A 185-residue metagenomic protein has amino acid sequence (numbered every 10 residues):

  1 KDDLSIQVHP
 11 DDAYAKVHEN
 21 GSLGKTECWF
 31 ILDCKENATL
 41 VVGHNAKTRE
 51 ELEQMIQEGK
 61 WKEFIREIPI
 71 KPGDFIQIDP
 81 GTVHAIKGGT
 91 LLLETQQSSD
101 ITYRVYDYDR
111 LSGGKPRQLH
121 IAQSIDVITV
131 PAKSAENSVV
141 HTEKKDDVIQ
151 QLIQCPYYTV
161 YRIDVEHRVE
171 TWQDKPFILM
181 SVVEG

Functional and structural regions predicted by a protein language model:
K1-P72, K87-E184: Active-site region of the double-stranded beta-helix
P10, D79-P80: Proline-centered helix-kink/hinge sites
